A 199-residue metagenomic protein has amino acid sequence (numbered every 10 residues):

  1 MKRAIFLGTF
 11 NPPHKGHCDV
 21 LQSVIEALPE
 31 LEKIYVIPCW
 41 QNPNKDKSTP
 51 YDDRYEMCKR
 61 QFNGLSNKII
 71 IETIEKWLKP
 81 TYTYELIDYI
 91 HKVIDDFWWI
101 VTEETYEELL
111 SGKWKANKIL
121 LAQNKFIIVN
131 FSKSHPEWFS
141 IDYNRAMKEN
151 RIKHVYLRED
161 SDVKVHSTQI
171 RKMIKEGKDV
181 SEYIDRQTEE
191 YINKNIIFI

Functional and structural regions predicted by a protein language model:
M1-I199: Nucleotidyltransferase catalytic core that binds NTPs
